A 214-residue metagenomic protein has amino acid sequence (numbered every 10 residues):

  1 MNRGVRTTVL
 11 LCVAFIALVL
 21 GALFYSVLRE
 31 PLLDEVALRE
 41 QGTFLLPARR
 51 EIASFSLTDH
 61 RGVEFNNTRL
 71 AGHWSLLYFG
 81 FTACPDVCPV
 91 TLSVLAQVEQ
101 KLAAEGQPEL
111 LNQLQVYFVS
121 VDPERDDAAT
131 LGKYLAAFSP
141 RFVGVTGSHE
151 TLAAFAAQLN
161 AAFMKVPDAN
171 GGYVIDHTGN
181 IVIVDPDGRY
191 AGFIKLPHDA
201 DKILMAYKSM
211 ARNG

Functional and structural regions predicted by a protein language model:
M1-S54, N213-G214: N-terminal targeting signals for export/organelle localization
R39-S75: Short extracytoplasmic
R50-I52, L70-W74, L111-V116, D126 (+1 more regions): Extracytoplasmic
F65-L95: Short active-site neighborhood of thiol/selenol oxidoreductases, capturing the structured segment around
S75, A83, N112-P140: Structural alpha/beta surface segment adjacent to cysteine/selenocysteine redox centers across thiol/disulfide enzymes
L92-V116: Conserved helix-turn-beta segment immediately C-terminal to the redox Cys motif in thioredoxin-like folds
Y117, T130-T178: Short, internal strand/loop/helix patches that form the active-site neighborhood or redox-interaction surface
P167-G214: Thiol-/selenol-based redox modules, centered on thioredoxin-like and closely related oxidoreductase domains
